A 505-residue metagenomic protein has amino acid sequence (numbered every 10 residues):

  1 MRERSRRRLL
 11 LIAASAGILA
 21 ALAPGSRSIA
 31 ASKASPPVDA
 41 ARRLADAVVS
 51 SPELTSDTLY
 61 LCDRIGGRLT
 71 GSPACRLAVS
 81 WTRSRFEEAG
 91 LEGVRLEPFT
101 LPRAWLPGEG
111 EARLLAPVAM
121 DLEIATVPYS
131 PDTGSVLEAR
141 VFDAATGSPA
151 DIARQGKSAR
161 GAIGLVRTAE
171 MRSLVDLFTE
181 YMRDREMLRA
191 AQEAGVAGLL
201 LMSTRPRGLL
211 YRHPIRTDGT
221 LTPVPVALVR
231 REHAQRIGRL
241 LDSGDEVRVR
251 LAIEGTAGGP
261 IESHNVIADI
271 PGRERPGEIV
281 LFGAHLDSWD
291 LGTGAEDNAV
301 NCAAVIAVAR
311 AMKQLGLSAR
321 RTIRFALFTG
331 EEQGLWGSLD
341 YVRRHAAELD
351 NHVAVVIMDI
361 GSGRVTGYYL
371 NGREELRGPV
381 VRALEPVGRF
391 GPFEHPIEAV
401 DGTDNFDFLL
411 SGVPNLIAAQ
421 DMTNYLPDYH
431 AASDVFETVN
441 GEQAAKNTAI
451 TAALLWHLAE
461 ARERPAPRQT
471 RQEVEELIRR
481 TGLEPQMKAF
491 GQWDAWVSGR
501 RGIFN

Functional and structural regions predicted by a protein language model:
R2-A16: N-terminal secretory signal peptides and thylakoid transit peptides that target proteins across membranes
I29-L77, S84, E88-A89, R154 (+4 more regions): N-terminal hydrophobic or amphipathic helices/low-complexity stretches enriched in small/hydrophobic/Pro/Gly
P37, L59, D63-I163, A169-R172: Noncatalytic luminal/extracellular "stalk/propeptide" segments of secretory-pathway proteins
V38-A40, M120-G156, R216-A295, A307-R310 (+2 more regions): Soluble metallo-hydrolase cores and metallopeptidase-like ectodomains found primarily in the secretory/periplasmic
S56, L221, A311-W336: Short helix-loop-beta-strand segments that form the rim/entrance of peptidase-like active sites
S72, E123-P225, T293, G391-E394: Extracellular/luminal Protease-associated
P117-D121, A234, R275, D290 (+2 more regions): Metal-dependent peptidase/peptidase-like ectodomains
V226-V229, R310, L426-G491, I503-N505: His/Asp/Glu-rich mid-to-C-terminal helical/loop segments that flank catalytic regions of hydrolases
